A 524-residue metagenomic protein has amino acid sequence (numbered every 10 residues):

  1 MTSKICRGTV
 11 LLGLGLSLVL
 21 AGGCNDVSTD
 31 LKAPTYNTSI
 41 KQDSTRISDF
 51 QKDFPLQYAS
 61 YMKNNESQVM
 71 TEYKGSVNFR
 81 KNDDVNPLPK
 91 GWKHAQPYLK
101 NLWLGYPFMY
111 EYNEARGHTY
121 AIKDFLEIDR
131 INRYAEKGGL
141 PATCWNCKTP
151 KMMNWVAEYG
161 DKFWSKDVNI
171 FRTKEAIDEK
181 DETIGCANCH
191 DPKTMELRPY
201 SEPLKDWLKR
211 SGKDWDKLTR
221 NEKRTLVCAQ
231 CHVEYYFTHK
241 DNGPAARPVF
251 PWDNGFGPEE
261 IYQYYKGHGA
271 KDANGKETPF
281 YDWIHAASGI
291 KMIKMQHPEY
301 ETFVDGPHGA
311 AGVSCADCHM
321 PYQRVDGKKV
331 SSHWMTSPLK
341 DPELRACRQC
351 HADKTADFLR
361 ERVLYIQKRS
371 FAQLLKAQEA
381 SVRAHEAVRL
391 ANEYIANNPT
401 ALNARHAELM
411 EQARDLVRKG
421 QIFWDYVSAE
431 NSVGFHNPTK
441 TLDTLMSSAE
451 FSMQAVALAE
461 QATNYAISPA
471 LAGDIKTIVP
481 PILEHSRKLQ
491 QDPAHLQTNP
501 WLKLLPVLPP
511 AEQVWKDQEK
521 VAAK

Functional and structural regions predicted by a protein language model:
T2-V10: Bacterial N-terminal signal peptides that target proteins for export
G13-S17: Hydrophobic membrane-insertion alpha-helices, especially the h-region of bacterial N-terminal signal peptides
L20-G23: C-terminal motif of bacterial Sec signal peptides marking the signal peptidase cleavage site
N25-Y120, A157-D317, P321-W501, L505-P506 (+1 more regions): Primarily the internal scaffold of c-type cytochrome electron-transfer domains, especially repeated/multiheme c-type
F108-G138, A142: Asp/Glu-centered strand-loop micro-motifs enriched in Gly/Pro and often flanked by an aromatic residue
G139-N154, G160: A cross-kingdom signal targeting lumenal/periplasmic-facing segments of multi-pass membrane and secretory-pathway
V514-K524: Extended, compositionally biased alpha-helical segments that mediate assembly or anchoring
